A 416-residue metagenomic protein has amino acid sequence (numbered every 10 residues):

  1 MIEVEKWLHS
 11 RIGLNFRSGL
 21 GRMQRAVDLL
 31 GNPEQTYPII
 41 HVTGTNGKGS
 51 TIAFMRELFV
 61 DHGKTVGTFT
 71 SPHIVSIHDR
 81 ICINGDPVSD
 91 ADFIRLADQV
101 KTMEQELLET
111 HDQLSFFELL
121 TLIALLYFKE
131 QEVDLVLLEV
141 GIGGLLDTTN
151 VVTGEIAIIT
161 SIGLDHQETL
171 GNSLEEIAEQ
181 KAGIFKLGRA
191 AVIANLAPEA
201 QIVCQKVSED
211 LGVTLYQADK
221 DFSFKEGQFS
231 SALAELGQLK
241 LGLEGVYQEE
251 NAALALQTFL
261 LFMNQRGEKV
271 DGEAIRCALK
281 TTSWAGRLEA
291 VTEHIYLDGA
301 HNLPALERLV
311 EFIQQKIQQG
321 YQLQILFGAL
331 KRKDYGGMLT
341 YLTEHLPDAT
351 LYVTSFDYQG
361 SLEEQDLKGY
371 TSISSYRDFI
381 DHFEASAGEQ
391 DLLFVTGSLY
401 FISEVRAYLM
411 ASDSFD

Functional and structural regions predicted by a protein language model:
M1-G44, T51-K64, F69, Q105-H111: Short functional linear segments
V27-Q35, D61-V152, L170: ATP-dependent carboxylate-amine ligase catalytic core
M55, L145-E155, R406-L409: Short Gly/Thr/Asp-enriched flexible loops that form oxyanion-binding sites at enzyme active sites
L107-T110, Q131-L135, E139, G154-Q238 (+1 more regions): Acidic, Mg2+-coordinating active-site environments of NTP-dependent enzymes
E132-D134, G320, G388-Q390: Short, high-confidence coil segments that cap the C-terminus of an alpha-helix and link into the following beta-strand
L135-L138, T148-I158, I162-H166, E176 (+1 more regions): Nucleotide phosphate-binding/pyrophosphate-handling subdomain across enzymes that bind or process nucleotide phosphates
A197-L215, K225-G227, K333-F394: C-terminal helical cap/extension that packs against the catalytic core of soluble nucleotide-cofactor enzymes
S398: Active-site-proximal loop/hinge segments that shape catalytic or ion-binding/gating pockets
